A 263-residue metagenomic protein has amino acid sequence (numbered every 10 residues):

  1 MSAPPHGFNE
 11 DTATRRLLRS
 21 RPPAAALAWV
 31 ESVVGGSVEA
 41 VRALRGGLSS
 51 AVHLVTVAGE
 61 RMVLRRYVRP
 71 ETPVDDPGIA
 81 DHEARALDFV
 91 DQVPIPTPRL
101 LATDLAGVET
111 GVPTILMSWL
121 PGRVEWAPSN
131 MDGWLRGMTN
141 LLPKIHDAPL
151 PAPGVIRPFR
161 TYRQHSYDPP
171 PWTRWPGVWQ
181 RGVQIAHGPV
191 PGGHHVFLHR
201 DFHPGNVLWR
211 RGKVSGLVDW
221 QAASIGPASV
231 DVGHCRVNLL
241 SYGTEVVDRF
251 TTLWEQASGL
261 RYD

Functional and structural regions predicted by a protein language model:
M1-G36, V112: Regulatory N- and C-terminal appendages and interdomain linkers associated with kinase/kinase-like NTP transferase
R21-S37, V108, P143-R200, R210-G212: An alpha-helical support segment within catalytic cores of ATP-dependent transferases
V34-V41, G259-D263: Short, surface-exposed acidic
R42-P158, R174-G177, G192: ATP-binding pocket architecture of kinase catalytic cores
R45, S49-T56, V63-L64, L100 (+1 more regions): Active-site acidic catalytic loop and adjacent metal/ATP-binding pocket of ATP-dependent phosphoryl transfer enzymes
E71, F89, V124, V207 (+2 more regions): Conserved protein kinase catalytic core
P77, P128, S229, V247-D248: Conserved strand-to-helix beginnings and helix N-cap segments that scaffold or border functional pockets
V230-R261: Active-site activation/catalytic loop segments of kinase-like enzymes and analogous catalytic loops in related
